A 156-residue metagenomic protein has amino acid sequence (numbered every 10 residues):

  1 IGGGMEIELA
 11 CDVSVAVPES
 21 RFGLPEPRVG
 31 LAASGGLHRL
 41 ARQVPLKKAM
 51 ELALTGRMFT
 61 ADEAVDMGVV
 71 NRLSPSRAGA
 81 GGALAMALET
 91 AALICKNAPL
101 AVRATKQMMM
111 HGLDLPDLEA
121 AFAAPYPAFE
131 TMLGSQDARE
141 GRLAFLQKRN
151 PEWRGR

Functional and structural regions predicted by a protein language model:
I1-L54, D66-M67, M86-T90: CoA-thioester-processing core
G2, S34, M58, G81 (+2 more regions): Glycine-rich phosphate-binding loop at the start of an alpha helix
V13, E51, T55-R57, E63 (+2 more regions): Well-ordered beta-strand positions
V15-S20, V70-A123, Q136, E152-R156: C-terminal long alpha-helix characteristic of the crotonase
G36-R39, K48, A104, P125-A128 (+1 more regions): Hydrophobic alpha-helical segments typical of transmembrane helices and their membrane-interface/capping positions
L46-M50, F59-D66, A98-R103: Short, structured loop/turn "capping" segments at alpha-beta junctions
L52-A53, A64, I94, M108-G112 (+1 more regions): Helix-loop "lid/cap" segments that line or gate small-molecule binding pockets
